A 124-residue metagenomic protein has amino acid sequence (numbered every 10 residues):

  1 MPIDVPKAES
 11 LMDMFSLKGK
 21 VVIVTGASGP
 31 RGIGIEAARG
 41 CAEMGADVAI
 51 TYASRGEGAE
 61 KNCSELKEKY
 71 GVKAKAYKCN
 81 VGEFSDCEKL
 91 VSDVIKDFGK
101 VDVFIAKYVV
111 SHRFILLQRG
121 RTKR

Functional and structural regions predicted by a protein language model:
P2-A8: Short gly/ser/thr-rich secondary-structure transition/capping motifs
S10-I50: Canonical Rossmann dinucleotide-binding motif of NAD(H)/NADP(H)-dependent dehydrogenases/reductases, specifically
V21, D47, K73-K75, K100-D102: Structural signature of beta-strand start/N-cap positions in the alpha/beta core of ABC transporter nucleotide-binding
T25, T51, V101-V109: Rossmann-fold scaffold of SDR-type NAD(P)-dependent oxidoreductases
G26-A27, T51-E57, V81: N-terminal Rossmann-fold cofactor-binding loop
M44, K69, D97: Conserved dinucleotide-binding and phosphotransfer motif residues
L66-S85: Rossmann-fold cofactor-recognition segment
S85-E88, S92, K96, V110-R124: Conserved mid-core segment of classical short-chain dehydrogenase/reductases
